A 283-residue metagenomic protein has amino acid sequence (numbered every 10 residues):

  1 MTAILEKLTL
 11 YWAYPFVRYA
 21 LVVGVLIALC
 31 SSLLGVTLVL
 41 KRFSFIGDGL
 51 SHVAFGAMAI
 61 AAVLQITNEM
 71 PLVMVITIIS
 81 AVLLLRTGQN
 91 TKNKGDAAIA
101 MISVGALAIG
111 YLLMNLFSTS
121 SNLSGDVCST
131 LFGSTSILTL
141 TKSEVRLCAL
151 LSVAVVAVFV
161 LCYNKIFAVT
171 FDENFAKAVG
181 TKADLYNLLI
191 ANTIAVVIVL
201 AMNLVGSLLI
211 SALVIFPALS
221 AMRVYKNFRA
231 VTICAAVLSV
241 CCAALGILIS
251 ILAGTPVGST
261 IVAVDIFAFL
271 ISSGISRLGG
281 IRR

Functional and structural regions predicted by a protein language model:
M1-L29, R283: Membrane-interfacial amphipathic/re-entrant helices at transmembrane-helix boundaries
I4-L10, I99, S103-V160: Transmembrane helix-bundle core of multi-pass membrane transporters and related energy-transducing complexes
F16-A28, T67-I78, A149-L150, V199-A212 (+1 more regions): Structural signature of hydrophobic alpha-helical transmembrane segments
L21-V25, M70-V75, A97-M101, V145-L150 (+3 more regions): Hydrophobic alpha-helical transmembrane segments
V36-S121, A221-I233, S250-G254, R277-L278: Short loop segments and helix-boundary regions at transmembrane helix junctions of multi-pass inner-membrane proteins
L140-P217: Helix-loop-helix "hairpin" substructures at the membrane interface of multi-pass membrane proteins
N203-S259: Transmembrane alpha-helical segments in multi-pass inner-membrane proteins
T255-V262, I266-R283: Cytosolic-side transmembrane-helix boundaries in multi-pass membrane proteins
